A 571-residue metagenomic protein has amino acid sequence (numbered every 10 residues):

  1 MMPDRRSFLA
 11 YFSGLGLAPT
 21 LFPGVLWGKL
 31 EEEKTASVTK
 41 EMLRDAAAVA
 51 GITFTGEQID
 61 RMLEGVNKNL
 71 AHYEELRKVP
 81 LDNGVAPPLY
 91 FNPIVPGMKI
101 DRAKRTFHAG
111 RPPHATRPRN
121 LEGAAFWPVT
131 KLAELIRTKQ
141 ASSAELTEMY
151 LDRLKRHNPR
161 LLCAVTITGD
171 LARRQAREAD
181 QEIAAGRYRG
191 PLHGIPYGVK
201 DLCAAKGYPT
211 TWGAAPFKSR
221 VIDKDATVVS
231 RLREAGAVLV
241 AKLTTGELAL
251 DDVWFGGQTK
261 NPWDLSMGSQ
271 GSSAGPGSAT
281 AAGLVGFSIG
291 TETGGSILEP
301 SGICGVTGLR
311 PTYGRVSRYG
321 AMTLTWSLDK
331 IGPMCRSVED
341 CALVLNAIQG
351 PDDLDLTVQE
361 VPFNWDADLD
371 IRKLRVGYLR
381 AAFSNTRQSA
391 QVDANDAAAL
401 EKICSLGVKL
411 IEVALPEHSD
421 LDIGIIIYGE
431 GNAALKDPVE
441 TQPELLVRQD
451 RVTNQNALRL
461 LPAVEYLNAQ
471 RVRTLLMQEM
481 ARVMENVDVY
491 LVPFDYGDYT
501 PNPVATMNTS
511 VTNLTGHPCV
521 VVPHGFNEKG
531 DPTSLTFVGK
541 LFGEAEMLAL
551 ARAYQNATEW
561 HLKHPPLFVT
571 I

Functional and structural regions predicted by a protein language model:
M1-P3: N-terminal secretory signal peptides
S7-G28: N-terminal export signals
F22-E64, L81-P88, D366: C-terminal segment of N-terminal export signals and the immediately downstream linker at the start of the mature
G56-R61, G65-G294, E401, L406 (+1 more regions): Gly/Ser-rich catalytic/binding loops embedded in alpha/beta enzyme cores
R111-G123, H193-W212, D370-R380, I411 (+2 more regions): Short helix-loop capping/hinge segments that flank enzyme active sites or metal/cofactor-binding pockets
A133-E134, I371, S384, E417-D420 (+2 more regions): Serine-dependent amide/ester hydrolase catalytic core
Q140, E145-L151, R177, N364-W365 (+3 more regions): Acyltransferase
R156, E234, A281-R380, A397-L406 (+4 more regions): Structural helix-boundary/capping segments
